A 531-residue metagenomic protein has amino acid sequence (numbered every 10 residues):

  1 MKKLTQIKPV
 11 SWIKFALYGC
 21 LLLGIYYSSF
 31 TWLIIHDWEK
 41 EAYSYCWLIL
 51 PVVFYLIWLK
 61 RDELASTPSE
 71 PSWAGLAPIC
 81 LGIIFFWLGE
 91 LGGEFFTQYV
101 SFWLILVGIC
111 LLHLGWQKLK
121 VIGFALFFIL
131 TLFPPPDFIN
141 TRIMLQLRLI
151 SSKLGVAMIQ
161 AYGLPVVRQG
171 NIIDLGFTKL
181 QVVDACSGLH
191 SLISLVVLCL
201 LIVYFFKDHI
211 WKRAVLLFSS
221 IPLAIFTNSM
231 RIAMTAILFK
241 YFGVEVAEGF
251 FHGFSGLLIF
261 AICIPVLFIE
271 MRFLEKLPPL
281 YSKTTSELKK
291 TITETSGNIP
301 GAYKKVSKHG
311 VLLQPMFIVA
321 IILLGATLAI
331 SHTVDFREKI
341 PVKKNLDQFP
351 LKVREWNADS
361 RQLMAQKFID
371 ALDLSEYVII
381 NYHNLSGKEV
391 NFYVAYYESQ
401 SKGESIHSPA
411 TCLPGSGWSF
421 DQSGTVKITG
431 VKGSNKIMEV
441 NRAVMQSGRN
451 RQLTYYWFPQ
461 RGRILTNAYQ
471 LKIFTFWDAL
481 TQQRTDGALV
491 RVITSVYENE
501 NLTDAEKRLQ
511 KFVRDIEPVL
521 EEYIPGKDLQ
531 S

Functional and structural regions predicted by a protein language model:
M1-S531: Hydrophobic N-terminal alpha-helices or hydrophobic patches in metabolic proteins across all domains of life
